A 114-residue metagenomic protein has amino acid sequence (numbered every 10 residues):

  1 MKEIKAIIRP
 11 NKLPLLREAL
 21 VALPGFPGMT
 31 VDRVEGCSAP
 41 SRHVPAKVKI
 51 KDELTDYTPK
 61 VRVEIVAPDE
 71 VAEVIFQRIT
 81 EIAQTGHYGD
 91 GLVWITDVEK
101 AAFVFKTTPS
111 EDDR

Functional and structural regions predicted by a protein language model:
M1-R114: Positively charged, small/polar-rich N-terminal and surface patches that mediate targeting and assembly and bind
